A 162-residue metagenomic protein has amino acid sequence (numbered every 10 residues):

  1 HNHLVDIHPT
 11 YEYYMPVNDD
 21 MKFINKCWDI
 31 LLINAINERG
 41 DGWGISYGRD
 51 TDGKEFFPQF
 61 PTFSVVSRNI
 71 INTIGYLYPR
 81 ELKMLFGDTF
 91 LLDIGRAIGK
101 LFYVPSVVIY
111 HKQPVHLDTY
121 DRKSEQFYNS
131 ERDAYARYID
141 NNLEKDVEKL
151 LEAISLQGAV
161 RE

Functional and structural regions predicted by a protein language model:
N2-Y13: Active-site nucleotide-sugar/metal-binding loop of Leloir-type enzymes
Y11-K22: Short beta-strand-to-loop acidic/aromatic patch adjacent to the donor-nucleotide binding site
K22-I24, K83, F90: A short, conserved beta-strand element in the Rossmann-like catalytic core that flanks the donor/metal-binding loop
K26-I45: Conserved donor-nucleotide/metal-binding helix-loop-beta segment in metal-dependent transferases, i.e., the alpha-helix
G44-T62: Short beta-strand-to-loop element that shapes/binds the nucleotide-sugar donor at the catalytic cleft/hinge
T62-G75: Conserved nucleotide-sugar donor-binding and metal-coordinating catalytic region shared by glycosyltransferases
L85, T89-E162: C-terminal catalytic/acceptor-binding lobe
